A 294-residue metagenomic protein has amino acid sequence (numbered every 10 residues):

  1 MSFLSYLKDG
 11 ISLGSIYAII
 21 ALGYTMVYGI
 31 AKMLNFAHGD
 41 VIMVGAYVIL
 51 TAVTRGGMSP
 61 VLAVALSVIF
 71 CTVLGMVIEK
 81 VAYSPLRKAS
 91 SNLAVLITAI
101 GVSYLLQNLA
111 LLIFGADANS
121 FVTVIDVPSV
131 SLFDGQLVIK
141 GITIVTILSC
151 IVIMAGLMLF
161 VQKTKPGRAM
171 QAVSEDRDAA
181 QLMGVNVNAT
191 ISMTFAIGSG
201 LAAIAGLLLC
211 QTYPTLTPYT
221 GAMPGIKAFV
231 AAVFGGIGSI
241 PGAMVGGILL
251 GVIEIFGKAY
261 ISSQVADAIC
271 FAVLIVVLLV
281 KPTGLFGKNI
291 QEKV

Functional and structural regions predicted by a protein language model:
M1-I20, V48, P60-A63, A89-A94 (+4 more regions): Membrane-interfacial amphipathic/re-entrant helices at transmembrane-helix boundaries
K8, I30-V77, V81, G236: Membrane-embedded helix boundary and interhelical linker motif in transport proteins
L13, Q136-L216, I240-G246: Helix-loop-helix "hairpin" substructures at the membrane interface of multi-pass membrane proteins
S15, Y24-A46, P60, S91-A94 (+7 more regions): Short, non-helical or kinked segments that cap or interrupt transmembrane helices
G57-I69, F195-A202, L208, T212-A272: Transmembrane alpha-helical segments in multi-pass inner-membrane proteins
G57-V102, L109, V245-L250, K281: Alpha-helical transmembrane segments within multi-pass membrane transporters and channels
P85-L86, S91-K163, T190-M193, F256 (+3 more regions): Transmembrane helix-bundle core of multi-pass membrane transporters and related energy-transducing complexes
I113, E175-L182, N186-A189, I261-V294: Cytosolic-side transmembrane-helix boundaries in multi-pass membrane proteins
